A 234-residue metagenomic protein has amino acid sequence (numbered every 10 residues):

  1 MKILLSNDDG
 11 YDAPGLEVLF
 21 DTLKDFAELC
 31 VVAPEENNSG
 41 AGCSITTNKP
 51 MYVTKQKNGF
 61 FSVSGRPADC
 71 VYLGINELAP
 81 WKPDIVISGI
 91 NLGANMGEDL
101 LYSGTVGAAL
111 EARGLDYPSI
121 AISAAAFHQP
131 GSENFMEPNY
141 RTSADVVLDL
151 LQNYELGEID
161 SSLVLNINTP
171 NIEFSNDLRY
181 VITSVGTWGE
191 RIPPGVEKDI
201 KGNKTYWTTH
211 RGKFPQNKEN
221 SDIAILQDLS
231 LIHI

Functional and structural regions predicted by a protein language model:
I3, P14-K82: A cross-family phosphate/adenosyl-ligand binding-site feature
D9, N37, R66-P67, N91-A94 (+1 more regions): Short glycine-rich anion-binding loops that position phosphate/pyrophosphate groups of nucleotides and phosphorylated
G74-P80, A109-P118: Alpha-helix C-terminal capping segments
A94-S103: Glycine/threonine-rich flexible loop motifs
R113-F135: Glycine-rich phosphate/pyrophosphate-binding loops and their adjacent beta-strand/loop elements at enzyme active sites
P138-H233: Electrostatically charged, flexible surface regions
